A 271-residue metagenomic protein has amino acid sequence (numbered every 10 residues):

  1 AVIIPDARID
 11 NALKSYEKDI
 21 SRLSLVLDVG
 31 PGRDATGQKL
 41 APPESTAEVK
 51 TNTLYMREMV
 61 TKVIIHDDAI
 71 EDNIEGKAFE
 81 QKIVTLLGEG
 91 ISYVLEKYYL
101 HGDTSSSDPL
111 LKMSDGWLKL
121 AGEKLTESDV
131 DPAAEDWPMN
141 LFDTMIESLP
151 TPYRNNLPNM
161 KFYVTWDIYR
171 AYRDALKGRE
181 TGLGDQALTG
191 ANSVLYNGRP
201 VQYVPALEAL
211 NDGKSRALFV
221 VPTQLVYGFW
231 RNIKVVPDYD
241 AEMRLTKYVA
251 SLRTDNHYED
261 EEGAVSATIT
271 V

Functional and structural regions predicted by a protein language model:
A1-I64: Assembly/oligomerization interface modules of large self-assembling protein complexes
A1-S21, S114-N140, T144, D167-V271: Sequence/fold signature of self-assembling virion shell proteins
Y55-R57, R154-N156, E242: Solvent-exposed loop and beta-edge segments used for protein-protein assembly and interaction
V60, N159, L245: Extracellular structured ligand-interaction cores
V60-S148, S266-V271: Alpha-helical scaffold segments that mediate packing/assembly in large oligomeric complexes
Y99-T104, N156-T165, L188: Short coil/turn segments at secondary-structure boundaries
I146-R170, D174-L176: Ordered core of a single globular domain
